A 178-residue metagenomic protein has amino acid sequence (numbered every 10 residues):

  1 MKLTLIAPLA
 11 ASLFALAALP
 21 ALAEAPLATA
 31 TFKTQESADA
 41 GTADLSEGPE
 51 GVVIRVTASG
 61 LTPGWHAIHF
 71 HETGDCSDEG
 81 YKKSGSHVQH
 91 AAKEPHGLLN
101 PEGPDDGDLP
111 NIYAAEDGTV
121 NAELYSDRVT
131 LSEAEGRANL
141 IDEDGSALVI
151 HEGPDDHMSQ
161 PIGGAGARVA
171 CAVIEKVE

Functional and structural regions predicted by a protein language model:
M1-A7: Positively charged n-region of N-terminal signal peptides that target proteins for export
A7-A17: Bacterial N-terminal signal peptides
L19-W65, F70-E178: N-terminal leader/targeting pre-sequences
